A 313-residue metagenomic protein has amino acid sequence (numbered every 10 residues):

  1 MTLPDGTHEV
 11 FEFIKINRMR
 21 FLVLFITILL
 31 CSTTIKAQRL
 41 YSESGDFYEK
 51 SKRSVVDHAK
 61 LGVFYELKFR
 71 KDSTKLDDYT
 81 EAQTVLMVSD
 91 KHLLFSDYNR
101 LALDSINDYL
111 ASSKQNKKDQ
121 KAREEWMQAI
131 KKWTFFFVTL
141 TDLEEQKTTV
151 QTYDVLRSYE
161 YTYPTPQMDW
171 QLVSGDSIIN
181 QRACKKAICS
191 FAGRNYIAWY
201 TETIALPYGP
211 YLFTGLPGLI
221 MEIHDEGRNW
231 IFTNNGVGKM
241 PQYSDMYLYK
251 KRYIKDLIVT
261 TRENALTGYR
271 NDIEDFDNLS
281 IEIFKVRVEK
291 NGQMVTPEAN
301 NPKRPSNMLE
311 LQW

Functional and structural regions predicted by a protein language model:
M1-F47, W313: Bacterial Sec-dependent N-terminal signal peptides
L3, S89, I178, H224-D225: Acidic surface patches and DE-rich sequence motifs
V10, I14, S96, I204 (+1 more regions): Glycine-centered flexibility motif
F21, S32-T33, A111, K118-Q120 (+5 more regions): Short, intrinsically disordered/low-complexity patches at protein termini and at juxtamembrane boundaries
Q38-Q167, D176, A183, R228-W313: Extracellular or lumenal secretory-pathway regions
S158-W199, P207-G209: Extended beta-strand-rich segments in extracellular/periplasmic secretory proteins, especially within noncatalytic
K185-Y249: Gly/Pro-enriched, hydrophobic low-complexity segments that function as extracytoplasmic propeptides/linkers
